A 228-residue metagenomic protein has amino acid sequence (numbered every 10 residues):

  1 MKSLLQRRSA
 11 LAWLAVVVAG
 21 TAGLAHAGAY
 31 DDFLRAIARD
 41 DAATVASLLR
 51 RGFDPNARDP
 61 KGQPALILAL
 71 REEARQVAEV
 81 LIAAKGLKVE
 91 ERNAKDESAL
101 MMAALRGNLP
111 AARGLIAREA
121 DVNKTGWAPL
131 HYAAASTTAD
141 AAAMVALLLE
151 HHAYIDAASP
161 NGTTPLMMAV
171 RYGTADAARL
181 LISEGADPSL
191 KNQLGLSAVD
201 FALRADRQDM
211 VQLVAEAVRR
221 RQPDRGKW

Functional and structural regions predicted by a protein language model:
Q6-L11: N-terminal export leaders
H26-D32, H151, E184, Q193-L196 (+1 more regions): Ankyrin-repeat-protein effector appendages
G28-R35, R58-P64, R92-S98, N123-A134 (+2 more regions): Ankyrin-repeat boundary/"N-cap" motif
A29-S47: Short N-terminal segments immediately surrounding and downstream of signal-peptide cleavage
R35-D40, L68-A74, M102-N108, Y132-A141 (+2 more regions): Ankyrin repeat A-helix N-terminal signature
L49-D54, E79-K88, R113-D121, A146-Y154 (+2 more regions): Ankyrin repeat domain, specifically the short helix-to-loop turn at the C-terminus of the second helix of each repeat
L49-V80: N-terminal, post-signal-peptide region of Sec/Tat-exported proteins
